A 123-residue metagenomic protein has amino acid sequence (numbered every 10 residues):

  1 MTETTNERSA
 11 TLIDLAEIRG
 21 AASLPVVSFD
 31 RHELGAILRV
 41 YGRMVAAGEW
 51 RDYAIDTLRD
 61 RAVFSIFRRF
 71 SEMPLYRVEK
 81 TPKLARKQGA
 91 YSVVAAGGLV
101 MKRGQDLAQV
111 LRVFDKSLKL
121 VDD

Functional and structural regions predicted by a protein language model:
T2-E3, T11, S117: Long, non-catalytic architectural segments outside compact domain cores
E7-V63: Negatively charged, low-complexity tracts enriched in Asp/Glu with abundant Ser/Thr
I13, V78-G98: Short aromatic-glycine-(Arg/Gly/Cys) micro-motifs in beta-strand/loop hairpins
A47, E72-M73: Amphipathic alpha-helical interaction surfaces
Y53-V63, F67-E72, A85-R86, A96-G97 (+2 more regions): Basic nucleic-acid-binding interfaces
P74-P82, V100-L107: Short amphipathic beta-strand/extended segments with alternating polar/hydrophobic composition
S92-V121: Mixed-charge, glycine-accented linear interaction segment located at domain edges/termini
